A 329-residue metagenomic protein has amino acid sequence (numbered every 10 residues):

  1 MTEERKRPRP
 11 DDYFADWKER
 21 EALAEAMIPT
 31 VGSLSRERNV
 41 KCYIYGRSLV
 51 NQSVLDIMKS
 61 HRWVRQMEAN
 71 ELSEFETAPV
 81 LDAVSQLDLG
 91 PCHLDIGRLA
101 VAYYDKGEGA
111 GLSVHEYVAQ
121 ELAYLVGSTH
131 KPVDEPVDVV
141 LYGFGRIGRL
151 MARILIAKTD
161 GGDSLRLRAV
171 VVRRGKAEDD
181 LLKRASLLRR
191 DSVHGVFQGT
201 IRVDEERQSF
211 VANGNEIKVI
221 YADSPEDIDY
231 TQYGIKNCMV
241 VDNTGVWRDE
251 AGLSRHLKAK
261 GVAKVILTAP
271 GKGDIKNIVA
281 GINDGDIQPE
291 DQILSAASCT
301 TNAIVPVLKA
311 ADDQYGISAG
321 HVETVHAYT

Functional and structural regions predicted by a protein language model:
T2-Y328: N-terminal Rossmann-like NAD(P) cofactor-binding subdomain of oxidoreductases, focused on the glycine-rich
